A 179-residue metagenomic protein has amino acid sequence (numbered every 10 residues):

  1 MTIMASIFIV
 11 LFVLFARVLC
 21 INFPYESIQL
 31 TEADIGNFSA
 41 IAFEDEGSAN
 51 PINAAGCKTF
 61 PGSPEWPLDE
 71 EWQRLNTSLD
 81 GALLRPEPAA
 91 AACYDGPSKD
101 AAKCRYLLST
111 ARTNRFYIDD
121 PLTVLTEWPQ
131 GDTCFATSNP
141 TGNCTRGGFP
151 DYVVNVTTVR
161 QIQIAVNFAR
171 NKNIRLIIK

Functional and structural regions predicted by a protein language model:
T2-K179: N-terminal accessory segments
